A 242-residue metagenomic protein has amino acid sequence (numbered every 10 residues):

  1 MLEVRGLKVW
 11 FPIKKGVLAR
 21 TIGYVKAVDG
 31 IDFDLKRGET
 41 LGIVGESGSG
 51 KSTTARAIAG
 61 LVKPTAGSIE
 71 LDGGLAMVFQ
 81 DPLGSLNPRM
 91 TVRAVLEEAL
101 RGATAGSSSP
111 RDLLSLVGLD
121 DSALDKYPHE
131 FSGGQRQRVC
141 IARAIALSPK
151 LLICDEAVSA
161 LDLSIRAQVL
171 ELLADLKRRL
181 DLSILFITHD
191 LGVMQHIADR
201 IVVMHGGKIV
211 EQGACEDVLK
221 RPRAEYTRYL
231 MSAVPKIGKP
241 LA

Functional and structural regions predicted by a protein language model:
A59: Helix-to-loop junction immediately C-terminal to a conserved catalytic motif
S107-S122, M231-S232: Conserved ABC ATPase "signature" region
Y127-F131, Q135: Conserved ABC ATPase signature
S148: Conserved catalytic motifs of ABC-family nucleotide-binding domains
M194-H196: A short, surface-exposed alpha-helical micro-motif characterized by mixed small hydrophobic and charged/polar residues
Q212-G213, R221: ABC ATPase "signature
